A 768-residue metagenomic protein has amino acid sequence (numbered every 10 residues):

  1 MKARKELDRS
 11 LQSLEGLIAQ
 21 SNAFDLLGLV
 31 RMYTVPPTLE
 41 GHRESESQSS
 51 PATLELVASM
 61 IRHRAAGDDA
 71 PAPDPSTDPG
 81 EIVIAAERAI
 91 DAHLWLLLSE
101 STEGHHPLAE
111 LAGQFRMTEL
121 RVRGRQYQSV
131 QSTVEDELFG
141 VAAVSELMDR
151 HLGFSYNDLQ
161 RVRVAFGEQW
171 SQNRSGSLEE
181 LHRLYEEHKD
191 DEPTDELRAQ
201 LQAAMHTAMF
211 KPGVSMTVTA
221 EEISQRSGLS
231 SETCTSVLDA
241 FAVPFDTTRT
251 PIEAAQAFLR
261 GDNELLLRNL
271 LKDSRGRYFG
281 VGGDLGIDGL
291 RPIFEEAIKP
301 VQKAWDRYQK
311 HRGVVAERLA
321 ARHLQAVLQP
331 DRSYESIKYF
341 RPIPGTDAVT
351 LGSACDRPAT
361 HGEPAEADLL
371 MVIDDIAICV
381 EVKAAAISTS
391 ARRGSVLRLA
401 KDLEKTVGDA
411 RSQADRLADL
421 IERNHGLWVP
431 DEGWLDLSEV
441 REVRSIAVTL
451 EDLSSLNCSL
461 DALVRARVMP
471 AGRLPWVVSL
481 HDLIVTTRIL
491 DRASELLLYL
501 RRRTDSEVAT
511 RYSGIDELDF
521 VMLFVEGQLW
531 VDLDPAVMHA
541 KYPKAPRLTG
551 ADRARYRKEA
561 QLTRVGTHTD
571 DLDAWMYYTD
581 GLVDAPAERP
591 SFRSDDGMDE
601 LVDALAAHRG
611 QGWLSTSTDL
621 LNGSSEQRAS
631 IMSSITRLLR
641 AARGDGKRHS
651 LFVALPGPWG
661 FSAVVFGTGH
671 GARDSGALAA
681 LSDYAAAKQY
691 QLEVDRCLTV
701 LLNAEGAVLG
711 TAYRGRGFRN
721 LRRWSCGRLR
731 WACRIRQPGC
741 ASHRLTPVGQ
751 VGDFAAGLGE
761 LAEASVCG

Functional and structural regions predicted by a protein language model:
M1-Q329, F340-D347, T360, L397 (+2 more regions): Acidic, metal-dependent phosphodiester-chemistry machinery of nucleic-acid enzymes
D331-S336: Conserved RecA-like helicase motor-core motifs
S353-P358: Hydrophobic multi-pass inner-membrane translocation pores used for secretion and envelope-lipid/glycan export
E363-A365: SMC-family hinge/dimerization module
D368: Cell-envelope/extracellular polymer assembly enzymes that use nucleotide-activated donors
M371-C379, K383-T389, V653-A663: Active-site beta-strand-loop-beta-strand hairpin of nuclease catalytic cores that positions key catalytic residues
S388-T406: A solvent-exposed, charged loop/short amphipathic helix patch at secondary-structure junctions
D402-S438: Acidic, metal/cofactor-coordinating or nucleic-acid-engaging core segments within structured domains
